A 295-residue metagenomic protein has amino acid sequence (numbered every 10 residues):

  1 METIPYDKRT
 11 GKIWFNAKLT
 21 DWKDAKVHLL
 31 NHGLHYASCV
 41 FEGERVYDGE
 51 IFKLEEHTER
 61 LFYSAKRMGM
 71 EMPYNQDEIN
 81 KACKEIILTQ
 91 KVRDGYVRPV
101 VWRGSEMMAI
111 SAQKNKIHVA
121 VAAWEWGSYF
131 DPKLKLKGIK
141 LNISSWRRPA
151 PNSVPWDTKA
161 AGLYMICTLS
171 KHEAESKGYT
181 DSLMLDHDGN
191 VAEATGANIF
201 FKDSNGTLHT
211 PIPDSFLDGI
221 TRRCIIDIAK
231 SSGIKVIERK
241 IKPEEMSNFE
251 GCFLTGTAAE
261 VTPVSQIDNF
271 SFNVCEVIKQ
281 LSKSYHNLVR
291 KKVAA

Functional and structural regions predicted by a protein language model:
M1-E85, I110-A295: Helix-start/capping segments and mature chain N-termini
N80-M107, W124: Short, acidic/charged, Gly/Pro-enriched secondary-structure junctions
